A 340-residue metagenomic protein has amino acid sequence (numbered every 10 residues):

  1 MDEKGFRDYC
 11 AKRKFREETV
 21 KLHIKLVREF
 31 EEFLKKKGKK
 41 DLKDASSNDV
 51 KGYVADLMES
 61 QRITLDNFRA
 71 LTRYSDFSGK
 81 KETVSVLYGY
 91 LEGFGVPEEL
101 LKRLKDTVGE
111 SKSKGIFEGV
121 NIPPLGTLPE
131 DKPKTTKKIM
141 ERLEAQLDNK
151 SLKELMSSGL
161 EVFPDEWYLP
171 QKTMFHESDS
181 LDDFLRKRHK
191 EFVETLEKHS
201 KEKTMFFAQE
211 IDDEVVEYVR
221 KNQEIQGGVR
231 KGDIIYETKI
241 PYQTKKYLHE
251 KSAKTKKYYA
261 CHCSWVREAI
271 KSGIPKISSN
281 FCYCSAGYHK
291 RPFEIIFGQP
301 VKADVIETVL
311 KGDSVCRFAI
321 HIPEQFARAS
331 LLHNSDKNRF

Functional and structural regions predicted by a protein language model:
M1-R7: N-terminal DNA-binding module of tyrosine recombinases/phage integrases
R13-Y90: Non-catalytic DNA-binding core/recognition domains of DNA-processing enzymes
F15-E18, E59, I63, G273-F281 (+1 more regions): Conserved aromatic-histidine-acidic binding/catalytic patches
M58-R142, Q146-N149: Extended, charge-enriched helical/coil interaction regions that scaffold DNA-processing and chromosome-maintenance
E99, Y258-E268, H333-F340: Short, cationic low-complexity segments
P133, A145, L152-S278: Amphipathic interaction/junction segments at domain boundaries or subunit interfaces
V229, Y236-T238, K246-H249, N280 (+1 more regions): Short terminal or interdomain "cap/linker" segment that borders an active site or interface and mediates
Y283-D304: Conserved short secondary-structure elements within globular domains
